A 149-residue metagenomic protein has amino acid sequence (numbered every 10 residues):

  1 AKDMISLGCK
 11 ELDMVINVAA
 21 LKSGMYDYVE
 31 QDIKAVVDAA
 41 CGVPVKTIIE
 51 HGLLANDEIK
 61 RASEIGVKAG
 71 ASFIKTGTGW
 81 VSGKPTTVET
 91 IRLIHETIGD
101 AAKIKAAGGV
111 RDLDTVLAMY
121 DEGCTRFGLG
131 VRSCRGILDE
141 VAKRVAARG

Functional and structural regions predicted by a protein language model:
A1-D3, L54-I65, R92-E96, D100-A106 (+1 more regions): Catalytic cores of alpha/beta
A1-S72: Conserved anion-binding
L7-L21, K68-K84, G109-R111, T115 (+1 more regions): Glycine-rich phosphate-binding active-site loops on the catalytic face of alpha/beta enzymes
M25-D32, E58, A62, G70 (+5 more regions): General structural feature for long, well-ordered alpha-helical segments within catalytic domains of soluble enzymes
Q31, G42-V43, D100-K103, V145-G149: Short acidic, glycine/proline-enriched helix-loop-strand junctions
I33-C41, R92-G99, A142: Surface-exposed amphipathic alpha-helices with a cationic face
K46-I49, K75, I104-A106, G128: Short catalytic-loop micro-motif centered on adjacent basic/acidic residues
